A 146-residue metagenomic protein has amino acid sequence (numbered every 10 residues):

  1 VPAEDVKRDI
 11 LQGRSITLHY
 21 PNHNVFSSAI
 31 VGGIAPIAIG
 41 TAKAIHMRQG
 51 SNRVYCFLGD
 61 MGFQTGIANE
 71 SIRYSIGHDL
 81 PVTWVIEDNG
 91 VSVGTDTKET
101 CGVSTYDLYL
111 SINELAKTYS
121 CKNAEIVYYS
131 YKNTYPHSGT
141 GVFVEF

Functional and structural regions predicted by a protein language model:
V1-H78: Cofactor-binding active-site loop characterized by glycine-rich and histidine/acidic residues
H78-F146: Thiamine diphosphate
